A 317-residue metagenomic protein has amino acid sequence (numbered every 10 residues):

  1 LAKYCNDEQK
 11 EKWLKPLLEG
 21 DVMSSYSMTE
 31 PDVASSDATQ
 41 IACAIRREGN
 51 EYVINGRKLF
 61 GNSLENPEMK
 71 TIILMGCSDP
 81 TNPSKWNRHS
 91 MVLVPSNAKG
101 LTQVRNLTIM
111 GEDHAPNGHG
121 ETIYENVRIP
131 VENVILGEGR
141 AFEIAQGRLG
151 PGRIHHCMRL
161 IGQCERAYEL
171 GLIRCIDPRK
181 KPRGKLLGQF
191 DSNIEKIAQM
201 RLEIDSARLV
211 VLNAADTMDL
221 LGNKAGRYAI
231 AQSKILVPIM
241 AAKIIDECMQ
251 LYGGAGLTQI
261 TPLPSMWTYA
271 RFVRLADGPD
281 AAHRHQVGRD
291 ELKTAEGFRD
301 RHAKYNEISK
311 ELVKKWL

Functional and structural regions predicted by a protein language model:
L1-E8, D37: N-terminal glycine-rich flavin-associated loop
G20-T29, L74-M75: A short, Trp-centered hydrophobic/proline-enriched beta-strand micro-motif
C43-R46: A structural signal for short hydrophobic beta-strand segments in well-ordered beta-sheet cores
E51, N55-V104: A short core secondary-structure module
L59-N66, P151-H156, R271-P279: Glycine-rich phosphate/pyrophosphate-binding beta-alpha loops
M91, T102-D205, A231, V273 (+1 more regions): Glycine-rich beta->alpha junctions and the first turn(s) of the following alpha-helix
C175-I176, K180-K185, R201-L236, M249-L257: C-terminal helix-coil-helix/basic helical segment that borders enzyme active sites and/or dimer interfaces and provides
Y252-L317: Glycine-rich phosphate/cofactor-binding loops in nucleotide/flavin-utilizing enzymes
